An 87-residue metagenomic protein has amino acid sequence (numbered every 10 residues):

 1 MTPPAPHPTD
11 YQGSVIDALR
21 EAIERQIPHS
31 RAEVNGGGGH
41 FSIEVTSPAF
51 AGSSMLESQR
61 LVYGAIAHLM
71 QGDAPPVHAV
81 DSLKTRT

Functional and structural regions predicted by a protein language model:
M1-I16: N-terminal presequence-like segments and adjacent domain-start helices
V15-I23: Short amphipathic alpha-helix segments
I23-E24, P28, V62, A67: Signal for well-folded cores of large energy- and translation-related assemblies
R25-S42: Short edge beta-strands and adjacent turn/loop segments
E33-N35, E44-T46, K84-R86: Solvent-exposed beta-strand sheet faces enriched in polar/charged residues
H40, Q59, P76-H78: Histidine-centered active-site/metal-ligand motif
E44-Q59: A short interface-forming secondary-structure element
Y63-T87: C-terminal structural segments of small proteins and small subunits
